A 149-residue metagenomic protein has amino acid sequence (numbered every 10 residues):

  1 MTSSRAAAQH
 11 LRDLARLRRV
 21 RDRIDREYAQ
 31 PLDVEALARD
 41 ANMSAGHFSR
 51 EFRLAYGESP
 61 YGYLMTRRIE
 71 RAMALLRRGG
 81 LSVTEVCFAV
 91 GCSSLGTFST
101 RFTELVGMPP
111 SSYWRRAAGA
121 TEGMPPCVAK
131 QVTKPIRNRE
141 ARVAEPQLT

Functional and structural regions predicted by a protein language model:
M1-H47, L54-A55, S59, R71-T149: Alpha-helical bundle regulatory/interaction domains
G62-L64: Short, basic-rich loop-to-helix N-cap that marks the start of a DNA-contacting helix
